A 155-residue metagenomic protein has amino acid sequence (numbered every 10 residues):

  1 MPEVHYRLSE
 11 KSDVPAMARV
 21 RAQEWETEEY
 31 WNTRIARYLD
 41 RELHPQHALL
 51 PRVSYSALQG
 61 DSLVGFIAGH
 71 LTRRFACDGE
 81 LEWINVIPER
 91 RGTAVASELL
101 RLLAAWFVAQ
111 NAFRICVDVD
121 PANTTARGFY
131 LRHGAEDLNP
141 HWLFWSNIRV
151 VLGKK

Functional and structural regions predicted by a protein language model:
M1-S12, V150-K155: Conserved N-terminal entry element of GNAT/NAT acetyltransferase domains
P2-H5, E82, I115: Short amphipathic alpha-helical segments
L8-E82, I87, L100-L102, W106 (+1 more regions): Acetyl-CoA-dependent GNAT
E28, T93, Q110-F113: Short coil/turn segments at alpha/beta junctions that flank glycine-rich nucleotide-binding fingerprints
T72-R74, V86-E89, A122-T124, I148: Short coil/turn motifs at secondary-structure junctions
V86, G92-A105, G128-R132: Conserved acetyl-CoA-binding loop-helix of GNAT-fold acetyltransferases
F113-R127, L131-K155: C-terminal "cap" of GNAT-fold acetyltransferases
